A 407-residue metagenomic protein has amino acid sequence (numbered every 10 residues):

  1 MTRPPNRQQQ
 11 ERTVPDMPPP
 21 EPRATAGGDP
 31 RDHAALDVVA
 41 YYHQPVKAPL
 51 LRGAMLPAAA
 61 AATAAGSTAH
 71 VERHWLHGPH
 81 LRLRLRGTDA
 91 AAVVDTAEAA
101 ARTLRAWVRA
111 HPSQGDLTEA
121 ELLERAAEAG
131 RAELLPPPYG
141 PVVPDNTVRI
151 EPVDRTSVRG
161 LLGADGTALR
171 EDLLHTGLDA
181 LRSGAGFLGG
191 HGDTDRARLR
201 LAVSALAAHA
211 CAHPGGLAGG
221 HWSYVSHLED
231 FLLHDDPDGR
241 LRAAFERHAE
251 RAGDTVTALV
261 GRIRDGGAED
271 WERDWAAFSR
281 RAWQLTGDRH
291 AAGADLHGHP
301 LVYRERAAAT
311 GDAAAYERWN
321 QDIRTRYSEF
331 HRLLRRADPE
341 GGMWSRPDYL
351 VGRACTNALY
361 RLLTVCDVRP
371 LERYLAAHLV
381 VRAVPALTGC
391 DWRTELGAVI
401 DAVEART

Functional and structural regions predicted by a protein language model:
M1-T407: An acidic, charge-biased composition feature
